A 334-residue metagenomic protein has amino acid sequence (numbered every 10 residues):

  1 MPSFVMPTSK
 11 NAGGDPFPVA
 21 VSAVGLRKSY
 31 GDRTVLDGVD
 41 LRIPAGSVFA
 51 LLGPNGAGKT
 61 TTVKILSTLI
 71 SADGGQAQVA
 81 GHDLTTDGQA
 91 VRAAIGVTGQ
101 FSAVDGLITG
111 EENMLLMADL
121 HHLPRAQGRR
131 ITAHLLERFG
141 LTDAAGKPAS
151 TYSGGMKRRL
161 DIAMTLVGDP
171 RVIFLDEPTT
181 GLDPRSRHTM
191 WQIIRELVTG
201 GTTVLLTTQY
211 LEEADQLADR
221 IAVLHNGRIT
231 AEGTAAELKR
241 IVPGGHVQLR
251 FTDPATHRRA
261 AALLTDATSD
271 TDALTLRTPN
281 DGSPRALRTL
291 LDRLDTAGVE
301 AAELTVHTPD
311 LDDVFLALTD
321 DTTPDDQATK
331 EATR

Functional and structural regions predicted by a protein language model:
P2-S9, G282-R334: C-terminal coupling/interaction segments
M6-V19: Extreme N-terminus of proteins, especially the signal/transit-peptide cleavage junction and the first residues
F17-A23, K28-H225, A231: ABC transporter nucleotide-binding domains
V24-L26, A267, A302-L304: Generic beta-strand hydrophobic packing signal
A45, D143, D253, N280-G282 (+2 more regions): Non-catalytic surface loops within mature trypsin-like serine protease
T86, D105, E212, T230 (+3 more regions): Short alpha-helical
R92, L136, A163, K239 (+2 more regions): Conserved protein kinase catalytic domain
M190-N280, T305: ABC transporter nucleotide-binding domain
